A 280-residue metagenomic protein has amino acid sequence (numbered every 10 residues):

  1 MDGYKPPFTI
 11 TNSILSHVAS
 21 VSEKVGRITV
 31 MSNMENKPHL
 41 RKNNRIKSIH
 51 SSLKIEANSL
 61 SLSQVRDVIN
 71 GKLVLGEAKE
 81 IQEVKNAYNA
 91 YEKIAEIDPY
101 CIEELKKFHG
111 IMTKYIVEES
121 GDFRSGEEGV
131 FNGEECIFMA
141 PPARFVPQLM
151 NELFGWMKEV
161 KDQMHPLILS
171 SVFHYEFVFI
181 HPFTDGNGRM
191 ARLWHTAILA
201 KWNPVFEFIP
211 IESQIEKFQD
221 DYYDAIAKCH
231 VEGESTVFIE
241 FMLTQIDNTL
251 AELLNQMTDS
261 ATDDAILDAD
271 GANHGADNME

Functional and structural regions predicted by a protein language model:
M1-E280: FIC/Doc superfamily catalytic core
